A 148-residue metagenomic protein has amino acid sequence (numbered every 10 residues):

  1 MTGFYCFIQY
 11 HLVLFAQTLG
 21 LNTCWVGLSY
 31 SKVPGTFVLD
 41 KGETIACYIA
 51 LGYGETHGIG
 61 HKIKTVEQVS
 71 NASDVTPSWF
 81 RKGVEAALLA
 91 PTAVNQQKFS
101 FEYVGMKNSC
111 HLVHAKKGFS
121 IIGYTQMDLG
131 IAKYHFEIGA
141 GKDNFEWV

Functional and structural regions predicted by a protein language model:
M1-V148: Acidic, surface-exposed loops and disordered segments
